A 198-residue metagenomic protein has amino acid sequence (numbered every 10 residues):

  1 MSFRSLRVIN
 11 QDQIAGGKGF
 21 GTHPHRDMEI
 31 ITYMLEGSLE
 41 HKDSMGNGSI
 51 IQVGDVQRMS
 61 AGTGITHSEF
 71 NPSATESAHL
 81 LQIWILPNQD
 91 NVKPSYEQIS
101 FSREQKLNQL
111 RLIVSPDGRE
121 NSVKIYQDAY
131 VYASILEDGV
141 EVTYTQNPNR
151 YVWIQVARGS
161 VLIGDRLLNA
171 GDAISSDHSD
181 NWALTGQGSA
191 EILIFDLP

Functional and structural regions predicted by a protein language model:
M1-N71: Extended, compositionally biased flexible segments
M1-P24, E29, L80, P87 (+1 more regions): A short glycine-rich, His/Asp/Glu-containing loop-to-beta-strand
Q11, G16-G17, G54, G62 (+5 more regions): Tight coil/turn sites that cap or link beta-strands
R26-M45, V53-V56, E137-G139, Y144-R166 (+1 more regions): Glycine- and acidic-residue-biased ligand/ion/polar-headgroup-sensing regions
I50, V56, D172-A173, E191: Residue-level marker of beta-strand positions
A61-N91, D177-P198: Ligand-binding loop in jelly-roll beta-barrel domains
S68-F70, N91-I99, N121-Y126, Y144-T145: A short secondary-structure junction signal
